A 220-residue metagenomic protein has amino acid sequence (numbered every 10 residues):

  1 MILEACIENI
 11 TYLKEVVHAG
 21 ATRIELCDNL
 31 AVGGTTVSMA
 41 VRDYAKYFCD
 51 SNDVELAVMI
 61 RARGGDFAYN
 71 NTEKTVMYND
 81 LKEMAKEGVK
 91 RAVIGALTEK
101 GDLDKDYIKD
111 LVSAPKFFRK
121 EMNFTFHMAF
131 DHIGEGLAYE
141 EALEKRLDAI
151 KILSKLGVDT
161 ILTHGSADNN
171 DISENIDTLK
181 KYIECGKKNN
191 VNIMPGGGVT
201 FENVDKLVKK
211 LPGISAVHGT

Functional and structural regions predicted by a protein language model:
M1-L3, A21-T22, D50-L56, G88-K90 (+4 more regions): Short, well-ordered coil/turn segments that N-cap beta-strands
I2, A21-T35, E83-G101, K155-I172 (+2 more regions): Glycine-rich phosphate-binding active-site loops on the catalytic face of alpha/beta enzymes
A5, R42-K46, N52, A57 (+6 more regions): Functionally constrained cores in energy, signaling, and assembly domains
E8-A19, V58, G65-E83, F124-F126 (+3 more regions): Catalytic cores of alpha/beta
I10-K14, L30-V54, N71-V76, L97-K120 (+4 more regions): Active-site-adjacent beta->alpha loops and helix N-cap segments on the catalytic face of soluble alpha/beta enzymes
M59-R61, G95: Short beta-strand segments
